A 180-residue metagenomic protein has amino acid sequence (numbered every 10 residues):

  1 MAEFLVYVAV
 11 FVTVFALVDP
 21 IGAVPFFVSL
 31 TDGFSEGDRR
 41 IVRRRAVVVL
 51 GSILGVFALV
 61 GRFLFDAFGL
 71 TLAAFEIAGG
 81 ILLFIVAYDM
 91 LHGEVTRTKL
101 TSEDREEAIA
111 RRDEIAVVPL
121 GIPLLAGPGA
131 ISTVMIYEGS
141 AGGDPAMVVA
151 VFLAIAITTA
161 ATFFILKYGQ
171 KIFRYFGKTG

Functional and structural regions predicted by a protein language model:
M1-F11, D66-I77, A141-A154: Interfacial loop-to-helix junctions that mark the boundaries of transmembrane helices in multi-pass membrane
M1-L17, G93, L100-G121: Small-residue-enriched transmembrane helix starts and helix-helix packing motifs in multi-pass inner-membrane proteins
V6-A58: Juxtamembrane transmembrane-helix termini in multi-pass membrane transport proteins
V12-F15, V24-S29, V118-P123, I131-S140: Generic transmembrane alpha-helix signature in multi-pass membrane proteins, especially transporters/channels
V14-V24, L54, A58-R62, D89-M90 (+3 more regions): Transmembrane alpha-helical segments of multi-pass membrane transport proteins and ion-pumping complexes
E36-R62, A141-F176: A small-residue-rich subset of transmembrane alpha-helices
R40-E94, K99: Membrane helix-loop-helix hairpins that form the core translocation module of multi-pass transporters
G69-A73, G169-G180: Membrane interface segments of multi-pass transport proteins and intramembrane proteases
